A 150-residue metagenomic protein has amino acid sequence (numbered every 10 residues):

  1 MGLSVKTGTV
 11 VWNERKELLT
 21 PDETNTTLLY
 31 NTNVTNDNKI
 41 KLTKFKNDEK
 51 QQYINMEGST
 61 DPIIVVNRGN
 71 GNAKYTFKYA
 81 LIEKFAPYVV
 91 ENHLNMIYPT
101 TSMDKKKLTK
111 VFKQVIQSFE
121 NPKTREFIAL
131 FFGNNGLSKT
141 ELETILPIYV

Functional and structural regions predicted by a protein language model:
M1-V150: Polybasic, glycine- and aromatic-enriched phosphate-binding surface used to engage nucleic acids
